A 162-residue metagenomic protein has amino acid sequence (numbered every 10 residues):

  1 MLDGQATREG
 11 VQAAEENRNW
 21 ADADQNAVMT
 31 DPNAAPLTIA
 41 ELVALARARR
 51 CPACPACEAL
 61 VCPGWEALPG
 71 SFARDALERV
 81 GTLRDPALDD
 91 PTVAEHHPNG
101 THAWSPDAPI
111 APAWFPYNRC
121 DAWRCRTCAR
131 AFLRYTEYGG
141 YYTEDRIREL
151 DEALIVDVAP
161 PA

Functional and structural regions predicted by a protein language model:
L2, E15, N19-A103: N-terminal domain-onset segments
A6, F72, L154-V156: Short, charged low-complexity intrinsically disordered segments located at boundaries of structured domains
R8, E41-A44, I110-P112: Short, well-ordered helical secondary-structure segments
Q12, C57, G64, D75 (+5 more regions): Alpha-helical protein-protein interaction elements
A108-A162: Short, compact, well-ordered microdomains
